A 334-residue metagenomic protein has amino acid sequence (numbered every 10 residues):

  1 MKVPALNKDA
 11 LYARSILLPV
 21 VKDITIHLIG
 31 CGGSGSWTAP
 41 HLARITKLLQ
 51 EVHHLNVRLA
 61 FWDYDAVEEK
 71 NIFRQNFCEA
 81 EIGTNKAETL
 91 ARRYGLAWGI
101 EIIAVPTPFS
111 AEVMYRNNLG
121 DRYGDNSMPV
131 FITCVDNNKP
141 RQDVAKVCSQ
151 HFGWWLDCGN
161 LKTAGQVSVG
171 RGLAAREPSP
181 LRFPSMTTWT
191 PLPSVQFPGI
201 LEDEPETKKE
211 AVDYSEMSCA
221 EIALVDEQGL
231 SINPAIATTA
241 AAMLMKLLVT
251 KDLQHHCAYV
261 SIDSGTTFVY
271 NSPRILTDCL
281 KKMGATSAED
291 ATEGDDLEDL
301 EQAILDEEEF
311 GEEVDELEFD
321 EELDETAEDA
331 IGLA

Functional and structural regions predicted by a protein language model:
K2-G33, T38, S127-M128, N138-A334: Glycine-rich phosphate/adenylate-binding loop
L17, I45-N56, N118-D125, S149-Q150: Alpha-helix termini
I24-V52, A60-E68: Glycine-rich adenosine-cofactor-binding loop
I26-I29, V57-A66, V105-P106, V130-T133 (+1 more regions): Extended hydrophobic secondary-structure segments that form protein cores and membrane-embedded regions
L42, H53-H54, W62, N76 (+2 more regions): N-terminal Rossmann-like NAD(P) cofactor-binding subdomain of oxidoreductases, focused on the glycine-rich
L55-E101: Glycine-rich phosphate-binding loop and adjoining beta1-alpha1-beta2 segment of Rossmann-like nucleotide-binding folds
G83-M128, V135-Q142: A structured beta-alpha segment of the ubiquitous adenosine-cofactor-binding alpha/beta core
